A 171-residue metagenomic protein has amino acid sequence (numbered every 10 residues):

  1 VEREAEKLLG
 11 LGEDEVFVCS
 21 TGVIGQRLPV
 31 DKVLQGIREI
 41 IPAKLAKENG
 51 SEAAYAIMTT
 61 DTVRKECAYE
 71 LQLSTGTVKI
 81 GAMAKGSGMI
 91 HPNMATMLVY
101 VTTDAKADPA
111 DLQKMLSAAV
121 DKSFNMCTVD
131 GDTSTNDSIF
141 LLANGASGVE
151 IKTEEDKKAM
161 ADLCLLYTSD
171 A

Functional and structural regions predicted by a protein language model:
V1-A5, L141-L142: Buried hydrophobic packing segments
E4-D121: Glycine-rich, mobile lid/loop segments that gate access to catalytic sites or pores
D14-Q35, T128-E150: Short, surface-exposed loop/turn segments at secondary-structure boundaries that line and modulate
G88-N93, D111, D130-S134, S138 (+1 more regions): Short, contiguous, pocket-lining structural segments that sit at or immediately flank catalytic/ligand-binding sites
K122-M126: Hydrophobic alpha-helical transmembrane segments of multi-pass inner membrane proteins, especially in bacterial systems
N144-L163: A conserved active-site cap/scaffold subdomain adjacent to cofactor or substrate pockets
Y167-A171: Conserved small/polar residues in nucleotide/adenosyl-binding loops
